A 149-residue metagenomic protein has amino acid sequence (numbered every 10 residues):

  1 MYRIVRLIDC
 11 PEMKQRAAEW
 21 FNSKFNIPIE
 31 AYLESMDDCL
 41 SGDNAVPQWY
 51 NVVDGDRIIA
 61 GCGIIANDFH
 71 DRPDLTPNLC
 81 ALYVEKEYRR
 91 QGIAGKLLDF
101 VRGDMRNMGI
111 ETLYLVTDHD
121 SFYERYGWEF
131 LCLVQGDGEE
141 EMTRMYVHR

Functional and structural regions predicted by a protein language model:
M1-Q15: Conserved N-terminal entry element of GNAT/NAT acetyltransferase domains
P11, A18-A31: Helix-loop element at the rim of GNAT/NAT acetyltransferase active sites that forms part of the acceptor-substrate
F25-V53: Active-site rim helix/loop that mediates acceptor-substrate recognition in acyltransferases
P47, E140-M145: Short hydrophobic/aromatic beta-strand or adjacent loop that forms the aromatic wall/cage of a ligand/substrate-binding
N51, R57-N67, N78, Y83: Conserved beta-strand in the GNAT
N67-L79, R89, D137: A conserved beta-turn-beta hairpin within the catalytic core of GNAT-like acetyltransferases that forms part
V84, R90-G103: Conserved acetyl-CoA-binding loop-helix of GNAT-fold acetyltransferases
N107, E111, T117-E141: Conserved active-site alpha-helix within GNAT-family acetyltransferase domains
